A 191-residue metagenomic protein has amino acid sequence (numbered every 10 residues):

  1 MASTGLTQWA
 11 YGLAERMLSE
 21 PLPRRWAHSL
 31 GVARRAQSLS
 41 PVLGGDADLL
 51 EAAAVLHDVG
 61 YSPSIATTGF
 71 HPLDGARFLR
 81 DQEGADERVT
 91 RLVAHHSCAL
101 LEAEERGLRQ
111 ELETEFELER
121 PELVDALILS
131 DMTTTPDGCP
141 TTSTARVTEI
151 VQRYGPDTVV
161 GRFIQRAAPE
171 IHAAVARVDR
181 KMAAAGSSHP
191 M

Functional and structural regions predicted by a protein language model:
M1-G12, A184-M191: Short, low-complexity, intrinsically disordered N-terminal peptides in bacterial proteins
A2, G12-L13, M17, R34 (+1 more regions): Metal-centered catalytic cores of metalloenzymes
L6-H28, L56-S64: Active-site flanking loop/helix segments enriched in acidic
T7-A14, A33, Q37, L73-A76 (+1 more regions): An amphipathic alpha-helix signature
S19, R25-V42, F70-H71: Conserved, hydrophobic alpha-helical core segments of structured domains
R25, S29, T68, D86 (+3 more regions): Generic structural signal for well-ordered, non-membrane alpha-helical segments in soluble metabolic enzymes
S40-I150: Divalent metal-dependent catalytic cores for phosphoryl transfer on phosphate-bearing substrates
P156-M191: Charged phosphate-binding loop/patch that engages nucleotide di/tri-phosphates or the phosphate backbone of nucleic
